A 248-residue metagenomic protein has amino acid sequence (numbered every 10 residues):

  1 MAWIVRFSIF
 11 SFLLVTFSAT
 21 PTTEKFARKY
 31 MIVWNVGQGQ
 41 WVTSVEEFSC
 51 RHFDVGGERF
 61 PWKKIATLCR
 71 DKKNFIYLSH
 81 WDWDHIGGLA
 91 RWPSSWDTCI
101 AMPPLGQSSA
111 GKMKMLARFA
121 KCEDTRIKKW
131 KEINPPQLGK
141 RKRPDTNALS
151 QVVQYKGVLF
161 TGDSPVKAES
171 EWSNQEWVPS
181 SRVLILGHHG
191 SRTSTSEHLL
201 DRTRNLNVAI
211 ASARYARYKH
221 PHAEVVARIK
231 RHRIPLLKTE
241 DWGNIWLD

Functional and structural regions predicted by a protein language model:
A2-F75, R118-L186, D241-D248: Core dinuclear metal-dependent hydrolase active-site scaffold
Q38, G57-F60, W81-H85, G106-S108 (+4 more regions): Solvent-exposed loop/turn segments at secondary-structure junctions within structured extracellular/periplasmic domains
K64-A66, G88-R91, M113, W172-N174 (+2 more regions): Short amphipathic alpha-helical segments
C69-D71, W92-W96, E176-S180, L199-L206 (+1 more regions): Short, conserved loop/helix-junction motifs that constitute active-site signature segments in enzyme catalytic cores
D71-W96, L105-G106, H188-H198: Di-metal (Zn2+ and/or Mg2+/Mn2+) metal-binding site signature of metallo-dependent hydrolases with the MBL/beta-CASP
K73-I76, C99-A101, L184, A209: Receiver (REC) domain switch-region micro-motif
D97-L149, W172, V208, A213-D248: Binuclear metal-ion centers of metallo-dependent hydrolases, dominated by the metallo-beta-lactamase
S181-L199, N205-A209, A213-Y218: Catalytic cores of nucleophile-dependent amide-cleaving enzymes
